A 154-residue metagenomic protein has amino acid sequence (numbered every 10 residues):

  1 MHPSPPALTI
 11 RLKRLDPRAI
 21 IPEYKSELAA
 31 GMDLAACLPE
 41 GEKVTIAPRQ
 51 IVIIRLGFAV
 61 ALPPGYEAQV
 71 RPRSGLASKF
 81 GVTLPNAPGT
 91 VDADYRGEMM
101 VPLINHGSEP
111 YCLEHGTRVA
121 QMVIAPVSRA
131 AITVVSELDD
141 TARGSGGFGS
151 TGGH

Functional and structural regions predicted by a protein language model:
M1-H154: DUTPase catalytic domain/fold
